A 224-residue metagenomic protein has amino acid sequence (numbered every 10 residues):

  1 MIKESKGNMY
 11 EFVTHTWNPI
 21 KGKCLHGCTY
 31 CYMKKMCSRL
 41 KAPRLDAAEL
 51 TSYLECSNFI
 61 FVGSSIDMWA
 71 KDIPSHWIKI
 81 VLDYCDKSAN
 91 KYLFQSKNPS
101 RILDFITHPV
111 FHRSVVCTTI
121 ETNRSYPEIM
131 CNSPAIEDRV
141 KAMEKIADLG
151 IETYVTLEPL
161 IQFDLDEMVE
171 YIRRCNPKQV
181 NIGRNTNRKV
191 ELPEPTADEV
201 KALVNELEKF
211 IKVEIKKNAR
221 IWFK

Functional and structural regions predicted by a protein language model:
M1-F61, D67: N-terminal [4Fe-4S]-dependent radical SAM core
L45-E206: Conserved AdoMet/S-adenosylmethionine-binding subsite of the radical SAM
D198-K201, N205-K224: C-terminal accessory extensions appended to soluble enzyme cores
